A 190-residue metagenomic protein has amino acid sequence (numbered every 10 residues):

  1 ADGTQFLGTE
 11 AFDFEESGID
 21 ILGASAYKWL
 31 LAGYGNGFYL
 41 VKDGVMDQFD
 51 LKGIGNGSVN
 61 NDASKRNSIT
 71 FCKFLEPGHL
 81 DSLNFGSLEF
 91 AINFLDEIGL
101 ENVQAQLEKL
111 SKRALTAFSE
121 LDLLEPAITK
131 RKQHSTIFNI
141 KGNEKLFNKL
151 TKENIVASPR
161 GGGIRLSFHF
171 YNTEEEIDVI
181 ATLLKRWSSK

Functional and structural regions predicted by a protein language model:
A1-I21: Catalytic PLP-binding core of fold-type I/II PLP enzymes
T9-E10, L31-N36, F168-Y171: Short, charged, surface-exposed secondary-structure boundary motifs
S17-N60: Active-site PLP attachment segment
G44-S82: Acidic donor-binding loop at a coil-to-helix junction in glycosyltransferase catalytic cores that engages
S68-F71, L83-P126: Conserved PLP-dependent catalytic core of the aminotransferase class-I/II
E108-E153, F168: Conserved PLP-binding catalytic core of the aspartate aminotransferase-like
K149-K190: PLP-dependent enzyme catalytic core of the Aspartate aminotransferase-like
